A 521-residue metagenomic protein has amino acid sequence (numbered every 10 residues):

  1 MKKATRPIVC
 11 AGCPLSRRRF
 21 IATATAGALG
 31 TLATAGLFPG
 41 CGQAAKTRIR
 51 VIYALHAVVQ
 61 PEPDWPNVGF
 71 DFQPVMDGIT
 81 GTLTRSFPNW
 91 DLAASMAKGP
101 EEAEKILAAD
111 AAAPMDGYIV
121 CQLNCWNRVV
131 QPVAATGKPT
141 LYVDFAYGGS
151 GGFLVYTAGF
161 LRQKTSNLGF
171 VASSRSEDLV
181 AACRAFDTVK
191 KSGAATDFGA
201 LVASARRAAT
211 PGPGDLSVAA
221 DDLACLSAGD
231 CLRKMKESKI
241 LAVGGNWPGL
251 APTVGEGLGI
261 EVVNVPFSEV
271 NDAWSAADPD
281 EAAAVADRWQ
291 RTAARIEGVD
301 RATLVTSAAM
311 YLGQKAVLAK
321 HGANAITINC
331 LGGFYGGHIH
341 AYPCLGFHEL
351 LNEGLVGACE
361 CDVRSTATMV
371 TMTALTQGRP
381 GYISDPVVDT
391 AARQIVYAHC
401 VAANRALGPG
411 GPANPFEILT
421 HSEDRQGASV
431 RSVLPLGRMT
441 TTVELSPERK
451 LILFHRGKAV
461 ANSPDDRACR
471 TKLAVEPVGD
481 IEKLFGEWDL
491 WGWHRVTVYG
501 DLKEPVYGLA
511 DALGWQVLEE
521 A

Functional and structural regions predicted by a protein language model:
M1-L15: N-terminal secretory signal peptides
P14-R19, G30-A44: N-terminal twin-arginine translocation
T23-A24, A158-L375: Conserved, well-structured core segments that form the ligand-binding/active-site neighborhood of functional domains
Q43-V155, A209-R233, E237, E256-G322 (+1 more regions): Metallocofactor- and cofactor-centric catalytic cores in central/energy metabolism, strongly enriched
V59-P61, P100-E102, W126-V129, G149-S150 (+5 more regions): Flexible loop/turn segments at secondary-structure boundaries
W90-D91, G322, I328-N329, G378-P386 (+1 more regions): Flexible, glycine/charged-enriched surface loops at secondary-structure junctions
E353-N462: C-terminal catalytic subdomain
R425-A521: Extended hydrophobic packing segments that form well-structured cores
